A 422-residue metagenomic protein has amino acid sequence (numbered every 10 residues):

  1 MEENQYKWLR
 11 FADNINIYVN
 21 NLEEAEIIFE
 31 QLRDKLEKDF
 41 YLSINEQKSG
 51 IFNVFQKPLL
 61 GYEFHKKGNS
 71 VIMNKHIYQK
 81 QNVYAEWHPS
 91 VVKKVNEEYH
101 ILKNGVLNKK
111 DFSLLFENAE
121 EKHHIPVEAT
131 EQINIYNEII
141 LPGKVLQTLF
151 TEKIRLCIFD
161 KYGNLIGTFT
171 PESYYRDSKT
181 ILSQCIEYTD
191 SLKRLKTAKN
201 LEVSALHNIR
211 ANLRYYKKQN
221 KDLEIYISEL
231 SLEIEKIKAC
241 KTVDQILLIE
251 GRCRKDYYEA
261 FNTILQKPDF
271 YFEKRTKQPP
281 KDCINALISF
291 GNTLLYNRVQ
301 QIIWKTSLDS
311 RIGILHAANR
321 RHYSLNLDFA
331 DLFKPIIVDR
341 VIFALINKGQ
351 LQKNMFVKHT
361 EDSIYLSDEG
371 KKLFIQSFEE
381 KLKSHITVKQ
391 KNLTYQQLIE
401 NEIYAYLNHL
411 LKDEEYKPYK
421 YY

Functional and structural regions predicted by a protein language model:
M1-K35: Active-site palm subdomain of RNA-directed nucleic acid polymerases
E2, E37-K38, F150, W304: Anion (oxyanion) recognition and catalysis
R10-F11, K66, N108-K109: Generic beta-strand structural signal
L36-S70: Conserved catalytic core of two-metal-ion nucleotidyltransferases
L60-V91, V95: Active-site and adjacent loop segments of nucleotide-processing enzymes that use two-metal-ion phosphate chemistry
E86-K110, H124, I166, R176-Y422: Active-site helix-to-loop segments that bind/position phosphate- or nucleotide-bearing substrates and donors across
K93-S183: Trp/Phe/Arg-rich N-terminal binding region typifying the photolyase-homology
